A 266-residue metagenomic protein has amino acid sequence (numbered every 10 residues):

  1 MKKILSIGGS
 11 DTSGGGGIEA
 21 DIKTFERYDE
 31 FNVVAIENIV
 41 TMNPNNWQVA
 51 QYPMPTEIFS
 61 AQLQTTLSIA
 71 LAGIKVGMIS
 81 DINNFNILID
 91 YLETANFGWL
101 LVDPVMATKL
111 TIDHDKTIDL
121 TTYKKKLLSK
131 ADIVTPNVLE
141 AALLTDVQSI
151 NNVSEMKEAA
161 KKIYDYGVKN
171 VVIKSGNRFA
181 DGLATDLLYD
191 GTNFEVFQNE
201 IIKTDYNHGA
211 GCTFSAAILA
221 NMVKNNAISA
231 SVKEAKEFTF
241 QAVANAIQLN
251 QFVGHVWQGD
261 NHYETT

Functional and structural regions predicted by a protein language model:
K2-S6, I18-V102, M106-H114, N261-T265: Conserved N-terminal subdomain of the carbohydrate kinase-like
I7-S13, F194-H208: Short pre-catalytic strand/loop immediately N-terminal to key active-site residues, enriched for Gly-Thr
E19, A142-L143, T204-I228: Short, small-residue alpha-helix embedded
D29-F31, F194-E195, N221-A235: Phosphate-handling active-site elements
E37-V40, S80, M106-T108, E140 (+3 more regions): Glycine-rich beta-alpha junction loops
I39-N45, F194, Q198-I202, K233-Q248: Short, conserved aromatic-histidine micro-motifs
V49, S229-T266: Charged C-terminal helix
T117-N193: Conserved phosphate/ATP/ADP-binding segment of small-molecule kinases
